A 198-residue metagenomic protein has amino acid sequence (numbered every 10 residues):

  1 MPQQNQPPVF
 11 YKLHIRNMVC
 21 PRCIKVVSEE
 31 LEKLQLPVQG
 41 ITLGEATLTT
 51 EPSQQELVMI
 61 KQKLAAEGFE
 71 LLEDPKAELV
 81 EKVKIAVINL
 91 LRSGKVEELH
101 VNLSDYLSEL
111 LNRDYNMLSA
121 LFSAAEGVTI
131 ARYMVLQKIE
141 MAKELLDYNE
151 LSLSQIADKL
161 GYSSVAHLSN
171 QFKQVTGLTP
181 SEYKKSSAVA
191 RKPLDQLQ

Functional and structural regions predicted by a protein language model:
P2-P75: DNA-contacting interfaces and partner/effector-binding or oligomerization modules in DNA-centric proteins
I24, Y115, S164-A166: The DNA-contacting recognition helix of HTH DNA-binding domains and analogous helical DNA-recognition elements
L79-A131, N149-K159: DNA-binding recognition helix and immediately preceding turn/loop of helix-turn-helix/winged-helix domains
L118, H167-L168, F172: Short hydrophobic/aromatic patch on the recognition helix
F122, M134, L146, Q171-F172 (+1 more regions): DNA major-groove recognition helix of helix-turn-helix
N170-Q198: …primarily DNA-binding HTH/wHTH and HhH modules…
